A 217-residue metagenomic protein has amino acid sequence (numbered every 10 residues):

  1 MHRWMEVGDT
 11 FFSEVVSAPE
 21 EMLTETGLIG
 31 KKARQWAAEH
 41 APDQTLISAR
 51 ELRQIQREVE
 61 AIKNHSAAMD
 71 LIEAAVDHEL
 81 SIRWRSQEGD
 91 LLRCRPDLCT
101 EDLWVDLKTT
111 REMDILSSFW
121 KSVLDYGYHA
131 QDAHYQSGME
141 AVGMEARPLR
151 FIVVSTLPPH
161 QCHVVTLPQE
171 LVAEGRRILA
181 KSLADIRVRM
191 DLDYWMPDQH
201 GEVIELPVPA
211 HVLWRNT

Functional and structural regions predicted by a protein language model:
M1-C94, V203-E205: Metal-dependent nuclease catalytic cores that hydrolyze phosphodiester bonds in DNA/RNA, characterized by
H2, C94-K121: Conserved catalytic cores of phosphodiester-cleaving nucleases, focusing on short active-site segments
M5-D9, T109-E112, E140, M144 (+1 more regions): Hydrophobic/aromatic-lined pockets within catalytic cores
H40-I47, I115-G127, P168-E170: Short histidine-centered catalytic/ligand-binding loop motif
A68-I72, T100-D106, E140-R147: Secondary-structure boundary elements
S81, L107-K108, I152-V154: Short His-Asn-centered micro-motif
G89-R93, T100-D102, A146, P158-H160: Coil-to-beta-strand transition motifs
L124, H129, H134-T217: Metal-dependent nuclease catalytic regions and adjoining charged, substrate-binding loops involved in nucleic-acid end
